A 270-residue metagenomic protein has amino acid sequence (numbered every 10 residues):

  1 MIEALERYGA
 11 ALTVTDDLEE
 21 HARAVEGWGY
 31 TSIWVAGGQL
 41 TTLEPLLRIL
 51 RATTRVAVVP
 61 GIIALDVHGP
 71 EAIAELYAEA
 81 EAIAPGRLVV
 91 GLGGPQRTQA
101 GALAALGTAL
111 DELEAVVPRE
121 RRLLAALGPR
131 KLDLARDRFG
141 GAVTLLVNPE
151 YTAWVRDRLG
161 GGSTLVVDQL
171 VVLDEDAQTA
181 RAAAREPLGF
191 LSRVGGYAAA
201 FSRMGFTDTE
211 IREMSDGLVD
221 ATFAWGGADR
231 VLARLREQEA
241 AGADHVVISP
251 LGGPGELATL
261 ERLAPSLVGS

Functional and structural regions predicted by a protein language model:
M1-S270: Active-site-adjacent structural elements that line small-molecule/cofactor binding pockets in enzymes
